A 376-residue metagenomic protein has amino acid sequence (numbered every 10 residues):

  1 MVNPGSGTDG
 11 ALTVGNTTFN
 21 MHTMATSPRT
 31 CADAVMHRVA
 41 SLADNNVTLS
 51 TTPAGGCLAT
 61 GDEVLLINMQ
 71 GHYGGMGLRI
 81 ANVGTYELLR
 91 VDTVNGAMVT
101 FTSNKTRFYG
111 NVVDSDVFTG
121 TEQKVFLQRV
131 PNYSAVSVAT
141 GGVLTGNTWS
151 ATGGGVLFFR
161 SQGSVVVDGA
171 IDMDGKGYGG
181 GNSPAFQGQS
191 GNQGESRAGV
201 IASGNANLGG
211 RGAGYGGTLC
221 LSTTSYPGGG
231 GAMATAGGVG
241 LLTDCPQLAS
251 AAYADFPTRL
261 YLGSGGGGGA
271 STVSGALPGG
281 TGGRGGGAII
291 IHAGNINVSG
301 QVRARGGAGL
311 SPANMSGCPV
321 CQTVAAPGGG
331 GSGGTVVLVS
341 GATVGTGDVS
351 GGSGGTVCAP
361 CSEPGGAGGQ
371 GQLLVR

Functional and structural regions predicted by a protein language model:
M1-E87, D92-F108, N132, L144-G154: Autoprocessing Asn-cyclization modules and mimics
V2-L12, N16, R107-V117, A135-S137 (+1 more regions): Glycine-centric low-complexity/flexibility signal
G55-A59, V138, I296: Short, well-ordered loop/turn sites that connect or cap secondary structure elements
G71-V83, E122-R129, V156-S161, I289-I291 (+1 more regions): Short aromatic-glycine motifs in intrinsically disordered, low-complexity regions
G96, T106-Q123, R129-P131: Extended acidic/polar, glycine-enriched regions that form or flank non-catalytic beta-rich accessory modules
